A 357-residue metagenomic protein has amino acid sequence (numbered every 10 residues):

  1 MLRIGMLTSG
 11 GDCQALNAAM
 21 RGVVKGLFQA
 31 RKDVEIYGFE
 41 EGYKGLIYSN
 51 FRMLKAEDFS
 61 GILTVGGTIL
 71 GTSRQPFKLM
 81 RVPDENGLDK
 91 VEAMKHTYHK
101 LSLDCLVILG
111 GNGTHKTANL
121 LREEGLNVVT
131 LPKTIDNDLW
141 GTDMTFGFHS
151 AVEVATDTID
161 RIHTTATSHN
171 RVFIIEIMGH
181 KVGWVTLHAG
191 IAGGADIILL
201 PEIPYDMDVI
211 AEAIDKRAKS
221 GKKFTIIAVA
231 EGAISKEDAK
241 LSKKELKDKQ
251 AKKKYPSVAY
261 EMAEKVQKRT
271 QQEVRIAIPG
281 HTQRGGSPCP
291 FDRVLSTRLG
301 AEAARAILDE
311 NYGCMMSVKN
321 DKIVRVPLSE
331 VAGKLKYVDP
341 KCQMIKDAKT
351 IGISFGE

Functional and structural regions predicted by a protein language model:
M1-N50: N-terminal phosphate-binding or glycine-rich loops at protein starts, especially the Walker A/P-loop of NTPases
R3-G11, I69-G71, D104-I108, F173-E176: Short glycine-rich or small-residue beta-strand-to-loop segments that form or flank ligand, phosphate, metal/Fe-S
D12-V23, L46-I47, V91-E92, L103-N119 (+6 more regions): Short glycine/serine/threonine-rich phosphate/pyrophosphate-binding segments that cradle anionic phosphate groups
D33-F39, T165-V172, K223-I227, A263 (+3 more regions): Flexible, glycine/charged-enriched surface loops at secondary-structure junctions
E40, L121-T145, L199-D206: Short, acidic/small-residue loops that bind anionic groups at enzyme active sites
Y48-L106, F146-E153, D157, E357: Glycine-rich oxoanion-binding loops at beta->alpha junctions
T97, I108-G110, K116-L120, F148-A166 (+1 more regions): Accessory alpha-helical/coil subdomains and C-terminal extensions that flank or cap enzyme catalytic cores
E261, M316-E357: Phosphate-binding loop/pocket of nucleotide- and phosphate-handling active sites
